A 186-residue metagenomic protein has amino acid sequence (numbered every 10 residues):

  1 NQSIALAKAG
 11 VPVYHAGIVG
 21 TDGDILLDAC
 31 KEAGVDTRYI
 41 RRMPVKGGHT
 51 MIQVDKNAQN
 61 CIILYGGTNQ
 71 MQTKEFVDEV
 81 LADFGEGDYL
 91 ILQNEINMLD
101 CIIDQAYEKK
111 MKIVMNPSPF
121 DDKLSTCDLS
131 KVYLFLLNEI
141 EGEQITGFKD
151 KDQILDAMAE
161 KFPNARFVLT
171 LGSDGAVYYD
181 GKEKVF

Functional and structural regions predicted by a protein language model:
N1-H49: Substrate-binding N-lobe of the ribokinase-like
H15, I40-R42, I52-Y89: Conserved phosphate-binding/catalytic loop of the ribokinase/pfkB sugar-kinase fold
G23, M98-D100, D121-S125: Short, well-ordered alpha-helical microsegments
G34, Q70-E75, V114-F120, F148: Short gly/ser/thr-rich secondary-structure transition/capping motifs
H49-Q53, C61, G175-Y179: Short beta-strand scaffold segments in enzyme catalytic cores
G85, D100-I113: Glycosyltransferases and closely related glycan-assembly transferases that use nucleotide-activated donors
E108-K112, S118-V185: Conserved phosphate/ATP/ADP-binding segment of small-molecule kinases
